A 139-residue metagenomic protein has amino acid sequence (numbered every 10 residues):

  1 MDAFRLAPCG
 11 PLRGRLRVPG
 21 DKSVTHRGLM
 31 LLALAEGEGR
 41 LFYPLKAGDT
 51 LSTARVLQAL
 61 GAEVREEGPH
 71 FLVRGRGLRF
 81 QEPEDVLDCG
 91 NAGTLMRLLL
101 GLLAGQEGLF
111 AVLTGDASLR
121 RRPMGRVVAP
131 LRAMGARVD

Functional and structural regions predicted by a protein language model:
M1-D139: Structural preference for solvent-exposed beta-strand-turn elements and adjacent flexible terminal/loop segments within
